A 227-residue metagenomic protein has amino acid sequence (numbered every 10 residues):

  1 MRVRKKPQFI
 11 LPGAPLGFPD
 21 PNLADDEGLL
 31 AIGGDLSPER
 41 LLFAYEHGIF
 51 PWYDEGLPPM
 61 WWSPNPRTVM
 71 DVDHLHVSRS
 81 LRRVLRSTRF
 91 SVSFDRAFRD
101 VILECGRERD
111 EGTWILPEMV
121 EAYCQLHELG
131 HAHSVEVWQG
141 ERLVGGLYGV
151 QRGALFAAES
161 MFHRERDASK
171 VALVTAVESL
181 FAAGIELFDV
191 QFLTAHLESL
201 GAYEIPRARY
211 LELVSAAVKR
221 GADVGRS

Functional and structural regions predicted by a protein language model:
M1-S227: N-acyltransferase acceptor-side catalytic subdomain
